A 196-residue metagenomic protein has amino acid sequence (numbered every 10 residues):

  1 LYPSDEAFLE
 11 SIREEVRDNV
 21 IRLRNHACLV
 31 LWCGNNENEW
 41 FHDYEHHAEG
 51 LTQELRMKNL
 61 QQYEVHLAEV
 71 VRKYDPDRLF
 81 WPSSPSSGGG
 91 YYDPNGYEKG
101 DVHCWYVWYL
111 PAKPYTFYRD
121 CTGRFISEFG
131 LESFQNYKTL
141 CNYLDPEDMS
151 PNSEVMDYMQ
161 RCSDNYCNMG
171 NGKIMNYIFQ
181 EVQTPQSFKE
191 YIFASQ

Functional and structural regions predicted by a protein language model:
Y2-Y97: Active-site neighborhood of glycoside hydrolase catalytic domains
R13-V16, T52-M57, H103-C104, P146-M156: Short, surface-exposed linear patches
W32, E69-R72, W81-Y91, Y106-Q196: Substrate-binding clefts and catalytic carboxylate motifs of secreted carbohydrate-active enzymes
F41, H47-G50, E98, N142-M149 (+1 more regions): Generic alpha-helical propensity signal that fires on short helical segments and nearby coil/disordered stretches
P94-Y106: Charged mid-protein connector segments
